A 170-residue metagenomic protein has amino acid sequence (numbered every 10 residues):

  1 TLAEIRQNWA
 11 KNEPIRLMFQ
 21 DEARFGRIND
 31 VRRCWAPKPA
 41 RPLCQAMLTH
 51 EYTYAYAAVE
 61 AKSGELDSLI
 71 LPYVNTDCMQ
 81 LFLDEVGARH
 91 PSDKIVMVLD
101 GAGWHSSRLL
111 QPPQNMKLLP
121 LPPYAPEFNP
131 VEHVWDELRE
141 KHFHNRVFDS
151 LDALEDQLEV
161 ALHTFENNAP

Functional and structural regions predicted by a protein language model:
T1-D84: Extended, low-complexity cationic-aromatic segments
E13-L17, V131-P170: C-terminal anion-handling pockets and recognition modules
P14, S92-K94, N115-L118: A generic structural signal for alpha->beta connector loops
M18-Q20, I95-L99, L119-P122, E155: Short beta-strand segments
D21, A57-A58, G64, L83 (+4 more regions): Mobile genetic element proteins and their domesticated derivatives, centered on retroelements and DNA transposons
A40-T49, Q114-H133, V147: RNase H-like polynucleotidyl transferase catalytic core
D93-H105, N129: Acidic/histidine-rich, metal-coordinating catalytic segments
S107-N115: Short, aromatic/basic amphipathic alpha-helical patches
